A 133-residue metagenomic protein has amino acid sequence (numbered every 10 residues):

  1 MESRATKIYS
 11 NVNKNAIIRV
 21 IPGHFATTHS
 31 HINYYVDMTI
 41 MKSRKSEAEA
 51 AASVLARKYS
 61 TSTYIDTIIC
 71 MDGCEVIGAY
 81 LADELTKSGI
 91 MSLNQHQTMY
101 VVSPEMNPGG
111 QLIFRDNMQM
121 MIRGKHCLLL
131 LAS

Functional and structural regions predicted by a protein language model:
M1-S133: PRPP-associated nucleotide enzymes
